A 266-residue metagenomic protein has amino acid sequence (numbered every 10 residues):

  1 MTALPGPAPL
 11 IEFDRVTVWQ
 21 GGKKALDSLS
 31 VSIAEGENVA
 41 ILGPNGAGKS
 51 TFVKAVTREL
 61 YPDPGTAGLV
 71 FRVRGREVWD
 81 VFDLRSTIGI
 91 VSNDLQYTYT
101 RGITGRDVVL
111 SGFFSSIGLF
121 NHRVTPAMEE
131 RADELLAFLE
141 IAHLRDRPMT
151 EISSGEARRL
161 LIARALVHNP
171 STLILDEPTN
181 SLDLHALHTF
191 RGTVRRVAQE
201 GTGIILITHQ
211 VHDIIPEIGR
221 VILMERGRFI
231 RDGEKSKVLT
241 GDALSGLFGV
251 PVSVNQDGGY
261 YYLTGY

Functional and structural regions predicted by a protein language model:
T57: Helix-to-loop junction immediately C-terminal to a conserved catalytic motif
L110, T125-L144: Conserved ABC ATPase "signature" region
R123, P148-I152: Conserved ABC ATPase signature
L173-E177: Catalytic Walker B motif of ABC-type/P-loop ATPase nucleotide-binding domains
T208-H209: H-loop/switch region of ABC-family ATPase nucleotide-binding domains
V221-E234: H-loop (His-switch) and adjacent beta-strand-loop-beta switch element of ABC-type ATPase nucleotide-binding domains
S245-Y266: ABC ATPase nucleotide-binding domains
